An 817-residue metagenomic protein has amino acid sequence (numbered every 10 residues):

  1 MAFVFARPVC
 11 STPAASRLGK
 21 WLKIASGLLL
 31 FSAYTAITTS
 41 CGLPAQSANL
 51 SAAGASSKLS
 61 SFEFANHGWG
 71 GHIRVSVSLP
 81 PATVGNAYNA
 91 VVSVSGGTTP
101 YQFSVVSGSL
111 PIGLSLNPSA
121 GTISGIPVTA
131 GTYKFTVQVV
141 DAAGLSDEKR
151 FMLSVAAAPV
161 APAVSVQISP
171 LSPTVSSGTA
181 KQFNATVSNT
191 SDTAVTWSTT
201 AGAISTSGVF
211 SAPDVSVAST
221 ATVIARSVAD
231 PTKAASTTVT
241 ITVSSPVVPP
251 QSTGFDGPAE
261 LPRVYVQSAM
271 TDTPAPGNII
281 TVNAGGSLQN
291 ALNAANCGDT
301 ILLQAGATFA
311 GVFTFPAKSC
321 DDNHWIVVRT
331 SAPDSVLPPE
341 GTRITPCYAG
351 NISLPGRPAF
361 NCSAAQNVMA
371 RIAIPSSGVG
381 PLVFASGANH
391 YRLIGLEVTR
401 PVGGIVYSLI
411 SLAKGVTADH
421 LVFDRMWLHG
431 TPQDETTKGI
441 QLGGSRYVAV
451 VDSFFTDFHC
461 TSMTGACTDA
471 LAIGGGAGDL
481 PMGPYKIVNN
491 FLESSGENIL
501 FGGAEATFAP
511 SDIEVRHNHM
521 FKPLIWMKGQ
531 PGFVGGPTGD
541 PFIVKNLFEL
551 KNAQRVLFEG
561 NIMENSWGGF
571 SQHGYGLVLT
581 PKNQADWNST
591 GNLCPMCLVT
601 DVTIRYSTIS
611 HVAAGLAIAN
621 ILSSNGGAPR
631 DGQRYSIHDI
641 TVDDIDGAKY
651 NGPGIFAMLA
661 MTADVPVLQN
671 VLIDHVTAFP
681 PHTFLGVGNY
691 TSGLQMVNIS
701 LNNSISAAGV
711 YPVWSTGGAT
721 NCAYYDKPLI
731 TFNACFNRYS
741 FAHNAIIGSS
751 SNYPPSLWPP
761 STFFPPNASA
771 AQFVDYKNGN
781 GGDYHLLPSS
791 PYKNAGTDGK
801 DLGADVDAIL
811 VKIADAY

Functional and structural regions predicted by a protein language model:
F31-H72, A157-V160, S244-V247: Bacterial Sec-dependent N-terminal signal peptides
S95-T99, G108, S188-S191, T200-G202 (+1 more regions): Short glycine/proline-centered coil/turn motifs in the loop regions of extracellular beta-sandwich domains
L110-V128, T136, I204-V215: Strand-loop-strand motifs at the edges of beta-sheets in extracellular beta-sandwich domains
T179, N184, Q267-F309, T314 (+3 more regions): Acidic Gly/Asp/Thr-rich repetitive segments characteristic of extracellular carbohydrate-active and adhesion proteins
V247-N278, T342-A359, S363-N367, T538 (+1 more regions): Acidic, glycine- and Ser/Thr-rich low-complexity intrinsically disordered tracts in extracellular/secreted proteins
M270-P274, C297-Q304, A310-R371, A385-I394 (+2 more regions): Beta-solenoid repeat scaffold
N323-I326, N367-F384, G404-K414, P432-G443 (+8 more regions): Extracellular beta-strand/beta-solenoid scaffold signature
W325, N389-R400, T417-T431, R446-T461 (+12 more regions): Right-handed parallel beta-helix
